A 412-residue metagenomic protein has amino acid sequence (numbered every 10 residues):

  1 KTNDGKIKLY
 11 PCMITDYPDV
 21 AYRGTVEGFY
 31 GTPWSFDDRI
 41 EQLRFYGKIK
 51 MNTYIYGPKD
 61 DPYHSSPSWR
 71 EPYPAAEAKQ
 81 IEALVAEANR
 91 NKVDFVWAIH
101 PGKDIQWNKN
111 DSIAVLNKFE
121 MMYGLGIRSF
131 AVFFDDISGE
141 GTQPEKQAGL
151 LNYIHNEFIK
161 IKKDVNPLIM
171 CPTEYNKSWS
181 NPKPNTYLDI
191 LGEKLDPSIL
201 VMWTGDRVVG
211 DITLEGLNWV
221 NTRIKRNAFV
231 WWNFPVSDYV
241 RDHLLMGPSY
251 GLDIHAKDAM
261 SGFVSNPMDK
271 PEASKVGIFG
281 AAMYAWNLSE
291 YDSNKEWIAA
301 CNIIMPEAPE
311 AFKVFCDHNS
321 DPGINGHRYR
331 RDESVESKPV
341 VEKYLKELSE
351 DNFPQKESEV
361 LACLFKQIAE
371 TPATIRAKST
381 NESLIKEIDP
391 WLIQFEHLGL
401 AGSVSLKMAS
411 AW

Functional and structural regions predicted by a protein language model:
K1-D111, K118, G124-R128: Feature activates predominantly on carbohydrate-active enzymes
K1-T2, V276-N287, L398-L406: Short, Φ-rich (hydrophobic/aromatic) sequence segments
R23-G24, E157, G399: Glycine-centered structural positions embedded in regular secondary structure
G28-F29, P67, K118, G124-R128 (+1 more regions): Catalytic-core regions of glycoside hydrolase
Q42, Q80, K118, K146 (+7 more regions): General structural feature for long, well-ordered alpha-helical segments within catalytic domains of soluble enzymes
P74, N108, P144, D206 (+4 more regions): Hydrophobic alpha-helical scaffolding
Y291-W412: C-terminal functional modules
